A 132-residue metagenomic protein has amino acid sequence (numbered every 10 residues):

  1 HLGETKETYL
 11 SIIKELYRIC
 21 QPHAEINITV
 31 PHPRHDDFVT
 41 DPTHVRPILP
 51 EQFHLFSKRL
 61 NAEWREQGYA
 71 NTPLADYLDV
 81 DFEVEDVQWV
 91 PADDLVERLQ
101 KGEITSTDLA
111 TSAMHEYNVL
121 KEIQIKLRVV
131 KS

Functional and structural regions predicted by a protein language model:
H1-H32: Conserved SAM-binding loop
G3, F56-L60, R98-T105: Short linear motifs at secondary-structure transitions and domain/linker junctions
G3-E7, P42-P50, A113: Short, charged/polar micro-motifs that form catalytic or ligand-binding hotspots
I13-L16, V39-T40, S112-A113: Short secondary-structure capping micro-motifs at structural edges
H23-E25, V45, P50, L120-Q124: Extracellular structured ligand-interaction cores
H32-H35, V130-S132: Short, solvent-exposed loop/turn segments at secondary-structure junctions
F38-E83: Conserved Class I S-adenosyl-L-methionine
A70-S132: C-terminal lobe and adjacent flexible extensions of AdoMet/dcAdoMet transferase-like proteins
